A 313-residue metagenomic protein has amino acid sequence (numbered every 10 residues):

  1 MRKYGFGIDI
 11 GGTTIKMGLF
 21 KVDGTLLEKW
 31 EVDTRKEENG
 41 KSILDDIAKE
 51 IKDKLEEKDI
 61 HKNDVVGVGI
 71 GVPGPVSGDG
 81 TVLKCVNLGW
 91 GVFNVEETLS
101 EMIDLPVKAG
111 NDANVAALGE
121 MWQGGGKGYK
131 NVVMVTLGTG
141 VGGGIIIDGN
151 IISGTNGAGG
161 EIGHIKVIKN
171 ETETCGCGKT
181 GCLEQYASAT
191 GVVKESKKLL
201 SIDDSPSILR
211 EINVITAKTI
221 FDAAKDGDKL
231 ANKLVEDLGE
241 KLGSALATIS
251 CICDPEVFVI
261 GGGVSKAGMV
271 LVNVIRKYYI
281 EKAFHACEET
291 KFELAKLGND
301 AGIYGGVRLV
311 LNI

Functional and structural regions predicted by a protein language model:
M1-V66, V76-D79, E97-V107, G119-Y129 (+3 more regions): ATP-binding/phosphotransfer module of carbohydrate and carboxylate kinases, centering on a glycine-rich
D9, G67-P73, M134-G140, G144-I146 (+1 more regions): Short beta-strand segments
W30-V32, V86, T155: Short hydrophobic alpha-helix segments
T81-G91: A charged helix-plus-loop insertion that forms the helical arch/lid used to bind and gate nucleic-acid substrates
L105, K130-V135, T139-G143, I147 (+2 more regions): Generic beta-strand structural signal
A109-N111: Short loop/edge segments at beta-strand edges and connector loops that shape dinucleotide/nucleotide cofactor-binding
A117-W122, G143-I145, H164-I165: Adenylate-forming
A158-I162: Structural signature of FAD isoalloxazine-binding scaffolds in flavoprotein oxidoreductases
